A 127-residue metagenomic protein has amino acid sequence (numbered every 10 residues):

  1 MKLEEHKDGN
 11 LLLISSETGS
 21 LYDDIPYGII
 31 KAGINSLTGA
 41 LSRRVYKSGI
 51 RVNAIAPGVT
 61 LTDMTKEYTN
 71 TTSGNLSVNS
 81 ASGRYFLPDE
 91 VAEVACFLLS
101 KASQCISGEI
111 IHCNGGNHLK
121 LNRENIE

Functional and structural regions predicted by a protein language model:
M1-D8, S42-R43, S100: Amphipathic alpha-helical dimer-interface segment in Rossmann-like NAD(P)H-dependent oxidoreductases
D8, Y46, R51, I106-G108: Short, small/polar-rich loop/turn modules that mediate ligand/substrate recognition or access, typified
G9-I34, T38-K47, V59: Catalytic loop of short-chain dehydrogenase/reductase
L12, V52-I55, T65, G108: Hydrophobic structural elements of the Rossmann-like NAD(P)H-binding subdomain that define the short-chain
S20, A56-E67, C113: Short, flexible catalytic-loop segment of classical short-chain dehydrogenase/reductase
K66-S80: A short C-terminal helix-loop "cap" of Rossmann-like NAD(P)-dependent dehydrogenase/epimerase domains
S80-V91, A102: A conserved structural motif in NAD(P)-dependent oxidoreductases
C96, S107-E127: Short C-terminal tail/terminal secondary-structure segment of NAD(P)H-dependent dehydrogenase/reductase domains
